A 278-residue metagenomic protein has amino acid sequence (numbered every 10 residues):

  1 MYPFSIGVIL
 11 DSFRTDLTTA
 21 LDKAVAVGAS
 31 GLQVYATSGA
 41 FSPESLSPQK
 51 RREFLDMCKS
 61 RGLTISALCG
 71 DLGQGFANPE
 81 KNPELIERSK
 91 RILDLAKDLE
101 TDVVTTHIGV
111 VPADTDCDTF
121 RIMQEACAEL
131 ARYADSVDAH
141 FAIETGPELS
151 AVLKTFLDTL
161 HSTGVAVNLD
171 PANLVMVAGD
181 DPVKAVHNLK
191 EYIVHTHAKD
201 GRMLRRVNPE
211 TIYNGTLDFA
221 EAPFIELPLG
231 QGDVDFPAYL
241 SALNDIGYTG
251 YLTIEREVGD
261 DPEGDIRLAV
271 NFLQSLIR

Functional and structural regions predicted by a protein language model:
M1-T15: Boundary/entry segment of secreted carbohydrate-active catalytic domains
I6-V8, G31, L68, E125-D233 (+2 more regions): Acidic/histidine-rich catalytic cores of soluble enzymes
D16-D22, M57-S60, T64, A77-V167 (+1 more regions): Active-site acidic/histidine proton-transfer and metal-coordination neighborhood in alpha/beta enzyme cores
T19-T37, E100: Catalytic domains of carbohydrate-active enzymes, especially glycoside hydrolases
A24, L32, C58, A96 (+5 more regions): Conserved, mostly hydrophobic/aromatic
A29, A96, T101, I193 (+1 more regions): A structural motif
Q33-L55, V110-T115: Glycine-rich, proline-tolerant flexible connector loops at the mouths of alpha/beta enzymes
P262-R278: C-terminal helical cap(s) of enzyme catalytic domains, especially alpha/beta-barrels
